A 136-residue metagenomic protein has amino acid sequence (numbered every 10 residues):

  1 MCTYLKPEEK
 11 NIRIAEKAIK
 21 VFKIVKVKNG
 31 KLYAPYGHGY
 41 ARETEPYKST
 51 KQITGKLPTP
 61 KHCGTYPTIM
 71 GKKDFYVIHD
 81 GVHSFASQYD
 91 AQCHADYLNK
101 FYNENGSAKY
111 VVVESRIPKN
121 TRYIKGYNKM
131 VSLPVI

Functional and structural regions predicted by a protein language model:
M1-V82, A86-I136: Conserved NAD+-utilizing ADP-ribose enzyme module
